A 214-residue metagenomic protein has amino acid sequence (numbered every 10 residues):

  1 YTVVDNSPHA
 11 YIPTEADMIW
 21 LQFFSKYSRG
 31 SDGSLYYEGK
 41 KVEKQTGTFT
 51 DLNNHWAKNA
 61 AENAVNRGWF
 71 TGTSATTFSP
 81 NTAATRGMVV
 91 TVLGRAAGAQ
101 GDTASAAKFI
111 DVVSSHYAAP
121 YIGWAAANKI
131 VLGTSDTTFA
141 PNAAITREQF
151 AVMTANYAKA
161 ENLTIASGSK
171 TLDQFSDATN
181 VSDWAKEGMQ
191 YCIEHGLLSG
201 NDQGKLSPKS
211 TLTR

Functional and structural regions predicted by a protein language model:
Y1-V42: C-terminal catalytic histidine-bearing segment of alpha/beta-hydrolase fold enzymes
T2-S7, G68, K129, G196: Short glycine-rich catalytic loops that host catalytic nucleophiles or stabilize transition states across multiple
W20, F24, L93, T154: Hydrophobic "lid"/C-terminal helical patch of Rossmann-like NAD(P)-dependent dehydrogenase/epimerase domains
Y36-K58, N66, T71-Y121, N128-E148 (+2 more regions): Feature responds to low-complexity, polar/acidic, surface-exposed segments characteristic of secreted/exported proteins
A151: IQ-motif-like calmodulin-binding regions
M189: Catalytic cores of secreted/periplasmic or lumenal enzymes
C192: Histidine- and acidic-residue-rich, metal-dependent catalytic cores
